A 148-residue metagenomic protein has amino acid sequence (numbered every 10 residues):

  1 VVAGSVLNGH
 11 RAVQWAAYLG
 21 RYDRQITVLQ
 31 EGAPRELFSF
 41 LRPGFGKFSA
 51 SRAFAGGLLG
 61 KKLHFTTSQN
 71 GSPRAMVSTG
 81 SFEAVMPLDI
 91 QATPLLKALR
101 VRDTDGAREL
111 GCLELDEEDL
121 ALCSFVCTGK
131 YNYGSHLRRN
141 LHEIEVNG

Functional and structural regions predicted by a protein language model:
V1-G148: Redox cofactor-anchoring modules in respiratory/redox and cofactor-processing assemblies
